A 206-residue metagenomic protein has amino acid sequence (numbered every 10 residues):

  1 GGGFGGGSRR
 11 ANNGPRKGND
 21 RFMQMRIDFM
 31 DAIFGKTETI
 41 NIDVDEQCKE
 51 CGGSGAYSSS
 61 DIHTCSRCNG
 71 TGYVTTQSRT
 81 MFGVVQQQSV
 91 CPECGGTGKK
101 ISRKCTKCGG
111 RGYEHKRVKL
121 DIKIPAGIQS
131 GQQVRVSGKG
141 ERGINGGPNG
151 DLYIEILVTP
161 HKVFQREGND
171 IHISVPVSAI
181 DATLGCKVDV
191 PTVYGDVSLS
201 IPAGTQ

Functional and structural regions predicted by a protein language model:
G1-K17, S59-V90, C94: Long amphipathic alpha-helical segments used for membrane anchoring, targeting, substrate engagement, or oligomerization
G14-T37, Q86, K99-Q206: Charged, often glycine-enriched C-terminal and inter-domain segments that act as flexible interaction/assembly
I27, C51, C68-G70, C94 (+2 more regions): Residue-level signature of catalytic and energy-coupling elements of molecular machines, predominantly ATP/GTP-dependent
A32-I40, K49-A56, T75-F82, V90-G96: Short, intrinsically disordered, charge-biased short linear motifs at domain edges
D45-C48, S54, I62-C65, Q88-C91 (+1 more regions): Residues immediately within or flanking Cys/His clusters that coordinate Zn2+ in small zinc-binding modules
C48-E50, F164-Q165: Short aromatic-acidic-glycine turn motif
G52-G55, S66-G72, G95-G98, T106-G112: Cys/His-coordinated zinc-binding microdomains
S58-I62, T75-R79, I101-K104, H115-K119: Short Cys/His-rich "knuckle" micro-motifs
